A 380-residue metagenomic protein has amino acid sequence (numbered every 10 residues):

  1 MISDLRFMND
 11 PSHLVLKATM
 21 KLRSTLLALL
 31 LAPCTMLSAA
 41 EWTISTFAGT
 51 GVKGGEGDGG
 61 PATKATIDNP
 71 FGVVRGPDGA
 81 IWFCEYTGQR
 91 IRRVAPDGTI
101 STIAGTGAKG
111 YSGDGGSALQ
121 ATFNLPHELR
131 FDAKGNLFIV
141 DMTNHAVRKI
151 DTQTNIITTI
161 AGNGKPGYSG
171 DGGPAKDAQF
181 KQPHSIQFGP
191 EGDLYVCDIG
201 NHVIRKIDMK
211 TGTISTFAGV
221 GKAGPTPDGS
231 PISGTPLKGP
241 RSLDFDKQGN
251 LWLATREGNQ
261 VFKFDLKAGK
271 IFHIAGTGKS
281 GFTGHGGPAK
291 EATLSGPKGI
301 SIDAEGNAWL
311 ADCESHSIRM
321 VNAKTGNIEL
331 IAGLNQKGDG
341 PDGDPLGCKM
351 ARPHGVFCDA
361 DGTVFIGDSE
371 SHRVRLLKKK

Functional and structural regions predicted by a protein language model:
A39-G55, G60-A65, V73-R75, I81-F83 (+2 more regions): An edge-strand/N-cap motif at the start of beta-rich repeat modules
E41-N69, T99-L125, T154-Q182, T211-G239 (+2 more regions): Gly/Pro-rich loop segments of beta-rich domains
R75-D78, F131-K134, F188-E191, F245-Q248 (+2 more regions): Residue-level detector of Asp-centered blade-edge/turn motifs that repeat once per structural unit in beta-propeller
A80-W82, N136-F138, D193-Y195, N250-L253 (+2 more regions): Conserved beta-propeller blade signature
Y86, M142, I199, R256 (+3 more regions): Short loop/turn segments immediately following the C-termini of beta-strands
Q89-R93, H145-K149, I156, H202-K206 (+4 more regions): A short loop-to-beta-strand structural motif that recurs across blades of beta-propeller domains
R352-K380: Blade-level signature of beta-propeller repeat domains, shared across WD40, Kelch, NHL, RCC1 and BNR/Asp-box propellers
